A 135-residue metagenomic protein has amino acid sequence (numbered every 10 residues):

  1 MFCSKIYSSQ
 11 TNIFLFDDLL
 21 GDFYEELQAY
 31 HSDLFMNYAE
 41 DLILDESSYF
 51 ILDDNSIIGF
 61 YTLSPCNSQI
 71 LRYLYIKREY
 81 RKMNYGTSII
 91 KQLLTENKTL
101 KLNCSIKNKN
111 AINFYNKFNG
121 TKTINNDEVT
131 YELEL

Functional and structural regions predicted by a protein language model:
C3-Y73, K77-E79, I90: Acetyl-CoA-dependent GNAT
P65-C66, E96, N125-N126: Structural motif
I76, K82-T95, N113, K117: Conserved acetyl-CoA-binding loop-helix of GNAT-fold acetyltransferases
R81, L102-N116, E128-L135: Conserved beta-strand-loop-alpha-helix junction that forms the acyl-donor binding cleft
I90, T95-K107: Conserved GNAT acetyl-CoA-binding A-motif
G120-T121: Beta-rich extracellular carbohydrate-active architectures
